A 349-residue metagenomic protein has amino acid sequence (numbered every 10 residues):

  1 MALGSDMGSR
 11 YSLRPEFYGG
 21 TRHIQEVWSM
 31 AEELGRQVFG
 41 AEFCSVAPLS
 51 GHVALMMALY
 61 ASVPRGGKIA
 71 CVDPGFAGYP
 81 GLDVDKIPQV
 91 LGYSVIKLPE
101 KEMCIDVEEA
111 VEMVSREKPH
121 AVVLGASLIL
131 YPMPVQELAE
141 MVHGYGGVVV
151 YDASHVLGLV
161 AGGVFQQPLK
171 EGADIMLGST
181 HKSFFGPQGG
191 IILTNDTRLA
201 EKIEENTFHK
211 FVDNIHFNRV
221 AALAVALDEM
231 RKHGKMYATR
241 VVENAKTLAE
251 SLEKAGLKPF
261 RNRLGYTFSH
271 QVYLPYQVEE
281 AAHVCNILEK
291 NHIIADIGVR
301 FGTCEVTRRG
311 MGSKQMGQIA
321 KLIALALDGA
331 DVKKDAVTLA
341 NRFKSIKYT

Functional and structural regions predicted by a protein language model:
M1-Y18: N-terminal "arm"/small-domain region of PLP-dependent enzymes with the aminotransferase-like
S5-R10, K210, N244, L248 (+1 more regions): A short structural micro-motif
L13-Y18, F217-N218, Y348-T349: Short coil/turn segments at secondary-structure boundaries
E16, F184, L264-F268, L288-E289 (+1 more regions): A structural signal for short secondary-structure junctions
G19-E26, M30-K258, C304-M311: Conserved PLP-enzyme active-site core in the AAT-like
F211, N291-A295, L327: A common structural junction motif
L227, A238-G302: Conserved small-domain helix->loop->beta segment predominantly found in fold-type I
E243, T247, V299-T349: PLP-dependent enzyme catalytic core of the Aspartate aminotransferase-like
